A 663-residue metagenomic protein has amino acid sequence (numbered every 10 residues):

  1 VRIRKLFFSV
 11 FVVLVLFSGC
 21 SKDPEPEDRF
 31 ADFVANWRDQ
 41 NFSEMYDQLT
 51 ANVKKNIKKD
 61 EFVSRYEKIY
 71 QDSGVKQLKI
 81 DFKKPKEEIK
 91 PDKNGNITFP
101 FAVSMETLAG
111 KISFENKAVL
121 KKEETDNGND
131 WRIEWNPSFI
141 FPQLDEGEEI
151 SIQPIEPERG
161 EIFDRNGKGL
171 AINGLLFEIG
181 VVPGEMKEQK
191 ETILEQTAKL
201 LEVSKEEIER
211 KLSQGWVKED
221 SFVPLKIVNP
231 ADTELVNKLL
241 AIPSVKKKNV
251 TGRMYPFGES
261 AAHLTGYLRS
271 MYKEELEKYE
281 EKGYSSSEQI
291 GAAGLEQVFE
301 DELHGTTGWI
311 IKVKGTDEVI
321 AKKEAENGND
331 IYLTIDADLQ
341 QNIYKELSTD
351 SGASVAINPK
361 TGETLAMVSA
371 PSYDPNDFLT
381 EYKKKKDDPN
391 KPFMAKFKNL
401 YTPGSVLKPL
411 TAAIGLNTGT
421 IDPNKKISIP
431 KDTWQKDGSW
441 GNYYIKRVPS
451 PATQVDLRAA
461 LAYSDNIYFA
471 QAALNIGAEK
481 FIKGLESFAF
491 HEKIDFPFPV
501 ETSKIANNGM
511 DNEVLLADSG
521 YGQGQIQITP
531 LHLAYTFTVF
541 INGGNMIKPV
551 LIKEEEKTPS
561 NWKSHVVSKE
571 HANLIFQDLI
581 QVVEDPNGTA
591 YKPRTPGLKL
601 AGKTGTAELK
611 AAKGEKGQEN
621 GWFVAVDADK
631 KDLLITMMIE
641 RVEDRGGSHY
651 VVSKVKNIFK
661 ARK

Functional and structural regions predicted by a protein language model:
R2-P24: Sec-dependent N-terminal signal peptides of Gram-positive bacterial secreted proteins and lipoproteins
S18-A35, D39: Short, low-complexity N-terminal intrinsically disordered segments enriched in polar/charged residues
K22, D28, S43-N96: Short solvent-exposed beta->alpha transition segments
A31-V34, Q48-V53, S104-L108, E148-Q153 (+12 more regions): Second-shell loop/turn segments in exported
F33, M45-Y46, F62, L120 (+1 more regions): Hydrophobic pocket/interface hotspot
L78-A353, Y373-D387, A395, D629: Extracytoplasmic/periplasmic proteins that interact with beta-lactams or build/remodel peptidoglycan
K314-I320, P359-S405, L410-I639, G647: Beta-lactam-recognizing serine transpeptidase/beta-lactamase-like catalytic domain environment
P559, V652-K663: Short, gly/Ser/Thr-rich active-site loops of penicillin-recognizing serine hydrolases
